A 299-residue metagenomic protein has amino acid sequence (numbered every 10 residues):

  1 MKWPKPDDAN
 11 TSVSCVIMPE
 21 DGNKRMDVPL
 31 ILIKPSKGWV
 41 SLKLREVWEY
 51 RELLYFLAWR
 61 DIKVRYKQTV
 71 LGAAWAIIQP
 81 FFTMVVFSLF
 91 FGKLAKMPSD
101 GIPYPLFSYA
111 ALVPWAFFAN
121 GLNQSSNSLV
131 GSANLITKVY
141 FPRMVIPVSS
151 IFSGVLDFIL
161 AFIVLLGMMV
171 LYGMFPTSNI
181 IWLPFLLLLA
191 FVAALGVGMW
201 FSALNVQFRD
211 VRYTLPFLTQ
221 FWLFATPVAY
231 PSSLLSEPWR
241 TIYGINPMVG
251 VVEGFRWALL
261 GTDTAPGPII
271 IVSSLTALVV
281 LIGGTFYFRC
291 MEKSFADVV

Functional and structural regions predicted by a protein language model:
K2-V299: Hydrophobic transmembrane alpha-helices and immediately adjacent juxtamembrane helices of multi-pass inner-membrane
